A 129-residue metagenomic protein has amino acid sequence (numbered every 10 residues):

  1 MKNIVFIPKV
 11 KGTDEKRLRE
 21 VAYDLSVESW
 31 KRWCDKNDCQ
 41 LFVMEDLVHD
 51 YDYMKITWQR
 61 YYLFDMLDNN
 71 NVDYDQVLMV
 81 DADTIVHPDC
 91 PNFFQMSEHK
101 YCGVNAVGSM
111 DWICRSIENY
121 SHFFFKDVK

Functional and structural regions predicted by a protein language model:
M1-Y74: N-terminal anchoring/stem segment of glycosyltransferases
K2-N3, D127-K129: A broadly tuned preference for mixed-charge, low-complexity surface segments
I7-P8, E45, V80-A82, P88 (+1 more regions): Short His-Asn-centered micro-motif
T13, H49, I85, S109-M110: Surface-exposed, flexible loop/turn segments at secondary-structure boundaries
E15-R19, Y51-M54, V77-V80, C114-K126: Short linear motifs at secondary-structure transitions and domain/linker junctions
L41-V43, V77-M79, Y101: Conserved beta-strand scaffold positions in the cores of enzyme catalytic domains, especially in NTP/NDP-utilizing
F64, Y74-I85: Short beta-strand-to-loop acidic/aromatic patch adjacent to the donor-nucleotide binding site
V86-V128: Conserved donor-nucleotide/metal-binding helix-loop-beta segment in metal-dependent transferases, i.e., the alpha-helix
